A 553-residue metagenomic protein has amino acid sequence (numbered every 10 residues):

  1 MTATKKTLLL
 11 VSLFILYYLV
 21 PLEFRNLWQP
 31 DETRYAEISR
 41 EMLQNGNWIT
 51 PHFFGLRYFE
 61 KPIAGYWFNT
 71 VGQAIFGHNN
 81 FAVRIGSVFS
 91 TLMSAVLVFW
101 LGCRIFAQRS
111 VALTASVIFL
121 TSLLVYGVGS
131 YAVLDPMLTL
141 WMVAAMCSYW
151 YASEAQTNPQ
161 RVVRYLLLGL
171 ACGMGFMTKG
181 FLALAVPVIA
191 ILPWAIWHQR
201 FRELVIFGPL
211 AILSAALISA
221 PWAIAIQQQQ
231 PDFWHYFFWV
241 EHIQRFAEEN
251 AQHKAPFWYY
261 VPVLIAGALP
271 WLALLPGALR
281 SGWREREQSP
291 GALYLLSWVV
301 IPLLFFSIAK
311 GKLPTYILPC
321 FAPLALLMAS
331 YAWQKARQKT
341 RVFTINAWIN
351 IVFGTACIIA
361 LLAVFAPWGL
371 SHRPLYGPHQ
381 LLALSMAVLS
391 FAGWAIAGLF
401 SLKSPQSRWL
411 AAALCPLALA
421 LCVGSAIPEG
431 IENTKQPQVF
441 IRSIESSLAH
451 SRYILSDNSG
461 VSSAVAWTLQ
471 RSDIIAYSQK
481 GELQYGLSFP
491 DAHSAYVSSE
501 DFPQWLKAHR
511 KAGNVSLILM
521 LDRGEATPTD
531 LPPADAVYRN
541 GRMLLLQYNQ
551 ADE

Functional and structural regions predicted by a protein language model:
M1-V342: Membrane-integral, polyisoprenol-dependent glycosyltransferases of the GT-C/oligosaccharyltransferase superfamily
L166, S281-E553: Membrane-embedded architecture of ER/inner-membrane glycosylation machinery
